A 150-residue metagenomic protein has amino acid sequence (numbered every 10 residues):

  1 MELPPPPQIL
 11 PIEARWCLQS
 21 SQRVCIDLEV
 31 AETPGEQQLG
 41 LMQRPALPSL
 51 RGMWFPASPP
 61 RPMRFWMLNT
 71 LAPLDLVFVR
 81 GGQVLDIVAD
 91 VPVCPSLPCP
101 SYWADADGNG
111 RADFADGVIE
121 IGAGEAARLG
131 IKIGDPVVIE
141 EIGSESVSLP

Functional and structural regions predicted by a protein language model:
E2-P150: Compact, glycine-rich, soluble single-domain proteins
